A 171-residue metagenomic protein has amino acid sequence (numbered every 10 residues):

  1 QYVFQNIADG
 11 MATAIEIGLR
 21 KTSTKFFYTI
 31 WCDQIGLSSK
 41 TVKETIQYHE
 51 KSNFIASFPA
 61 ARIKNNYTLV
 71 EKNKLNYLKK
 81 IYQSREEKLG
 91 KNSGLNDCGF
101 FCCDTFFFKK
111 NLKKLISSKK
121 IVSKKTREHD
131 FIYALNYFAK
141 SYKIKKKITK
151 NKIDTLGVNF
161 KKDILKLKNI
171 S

Functional and structural regions predicted by a protein language model:
Q1-K40: Conserved N-terminal catalytic core of the sugar/cofactor nucleotidyltransferase
V3-N6, P59, K147-K150: Conserved beta-strand termini and adjacent loop/short-helix elements that scaffold enzyme active sites in alpha/beta
A8-A12, N65, I153-T155: A short acidic, often aromatic-flanked loop/helix-cap motif at beta-alpha or helix-coil junctions that lines enzyme
G18, D33, V70, D104 (+1 more regions): Residue-level signal for inorganic ion chemistry
S23-T24, K51-A56, Y142: Short, high-confidence coil segments that cap the C-terminus of an alpha-helix and link into the following beta-strand
T24, G94-S171: Conserved alpha/beta core of the MobA/IspD/sugar-nucleotide pyrophosphorylase nucleotidyltransferase superfamily
L37-V122, H129: Conserved core of the sugar-phosphate nucleotidyltransferase
